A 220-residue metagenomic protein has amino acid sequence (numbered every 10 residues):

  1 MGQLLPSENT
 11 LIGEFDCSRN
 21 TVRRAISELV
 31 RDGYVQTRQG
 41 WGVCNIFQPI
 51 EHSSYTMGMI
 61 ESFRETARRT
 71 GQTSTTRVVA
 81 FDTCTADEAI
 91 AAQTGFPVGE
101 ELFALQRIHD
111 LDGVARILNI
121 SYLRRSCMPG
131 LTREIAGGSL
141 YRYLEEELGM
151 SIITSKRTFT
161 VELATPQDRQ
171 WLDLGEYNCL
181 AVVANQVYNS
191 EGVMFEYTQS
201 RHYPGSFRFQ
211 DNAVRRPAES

Functional and structural regions predicted by a protein language model:
M1-N45: N-terminal helix-turn-helix
E14, E51-H52, M128-P129: A generic structural signal for short
W41, F63, L140: A generic "binding-loop/recognition-motif" signal
I46-T66, C84-E88, P166: Short catalytic-site patches enriched in acidic/histidine residues that coordinate or position cofactors/metals
R69: Basic phosphate/pyrophosphate-binding loop/patch that engages nucleotide-derived ligands
T73-S220: C-terminal all-alpha effector/ligand-binding and dimerization domain of prokaryotic HTH-type transcriptional repressors
